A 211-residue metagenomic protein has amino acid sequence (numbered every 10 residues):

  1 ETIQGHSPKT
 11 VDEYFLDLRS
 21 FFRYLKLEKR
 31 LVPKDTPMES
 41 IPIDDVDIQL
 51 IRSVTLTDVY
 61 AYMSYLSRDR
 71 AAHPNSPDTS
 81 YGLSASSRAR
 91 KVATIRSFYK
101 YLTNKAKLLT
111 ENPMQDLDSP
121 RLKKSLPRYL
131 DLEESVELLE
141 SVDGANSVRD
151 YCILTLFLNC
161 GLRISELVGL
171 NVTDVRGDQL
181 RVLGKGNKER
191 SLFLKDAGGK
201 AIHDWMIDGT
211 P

Functional and structural regions predicted by a protein language model:
E1-P211: Conserved catalytic core of the tyrosine transesterase superfamily
